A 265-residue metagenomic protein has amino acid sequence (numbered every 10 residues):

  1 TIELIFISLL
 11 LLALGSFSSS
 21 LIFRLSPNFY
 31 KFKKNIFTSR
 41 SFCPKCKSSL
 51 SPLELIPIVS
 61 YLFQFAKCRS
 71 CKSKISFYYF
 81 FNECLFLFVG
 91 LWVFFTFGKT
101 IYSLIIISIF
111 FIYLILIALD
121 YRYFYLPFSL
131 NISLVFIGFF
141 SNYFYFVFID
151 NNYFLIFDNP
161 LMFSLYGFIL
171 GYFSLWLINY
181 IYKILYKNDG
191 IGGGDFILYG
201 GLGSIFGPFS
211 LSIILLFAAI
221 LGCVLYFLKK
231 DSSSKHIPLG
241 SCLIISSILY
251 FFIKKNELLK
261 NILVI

Functional and structural regions predicted by a protein language model:
T1-I265: A membrane-topology feature that recognizes alpha-helical transmembrane segments and their immediate juxtamembrane
